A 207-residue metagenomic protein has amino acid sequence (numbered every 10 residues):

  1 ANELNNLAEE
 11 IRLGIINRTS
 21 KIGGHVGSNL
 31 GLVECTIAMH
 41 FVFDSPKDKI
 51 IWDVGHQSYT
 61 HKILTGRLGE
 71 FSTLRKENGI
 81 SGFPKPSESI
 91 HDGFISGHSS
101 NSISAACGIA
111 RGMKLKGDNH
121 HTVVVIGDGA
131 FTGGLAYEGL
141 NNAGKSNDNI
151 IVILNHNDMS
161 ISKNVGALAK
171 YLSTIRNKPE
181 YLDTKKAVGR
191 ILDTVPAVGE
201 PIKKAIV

Functional and structural regions predicted by a protein language model:
A1-R18: Cofactor-/ligand-binding subdomain signature composed of acidic, glycine-rich, tryptophan-containing flexible loops
L4-A8, S28-L32, H98-S102, A136 (+3 more regions): Generic structural signal for well-ordered, non-membrane alpha-helical segments in soluble metabolic enzymes
L13-R18, I80-G93, T122, L192-V207: Gly-rich Lys/Arg/Thr-decorated short loops/hinges at beta-loop-alpha junctions or inter-strand turns that position
T19-G23: Short amphipathic alpha-helical interaction patches enriched in hydrophobic/aromatic residues with interspersed Lys/Arg
H25-S146: Cofactor-binding active-site loop characterized by glycine-rich and histidine/acidic residues
F41-V54, N149-N177: Internal hydrophobic scaffold segments of catalytic domains
G69-F83, K145-S162, S173, E180: A glycine-rich helix N-cap at a beta->alpha junction
D158-V207: Long, well-ordered, tryptophan-enriched scaffold segments
